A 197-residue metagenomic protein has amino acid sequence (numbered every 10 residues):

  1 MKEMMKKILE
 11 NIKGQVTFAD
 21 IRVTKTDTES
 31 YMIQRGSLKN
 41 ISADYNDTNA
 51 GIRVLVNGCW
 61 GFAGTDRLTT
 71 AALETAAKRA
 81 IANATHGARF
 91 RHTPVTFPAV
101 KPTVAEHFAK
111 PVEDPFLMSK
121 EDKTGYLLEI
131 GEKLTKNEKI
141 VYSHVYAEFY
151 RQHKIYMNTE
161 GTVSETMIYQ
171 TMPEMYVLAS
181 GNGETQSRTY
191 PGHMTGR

Functional and structural regions predicted by a protein language model:
M1-R197: Active-site bordering "gate/hinge" segments that shape substrate access to catalytic or cofactor-binding pockets
